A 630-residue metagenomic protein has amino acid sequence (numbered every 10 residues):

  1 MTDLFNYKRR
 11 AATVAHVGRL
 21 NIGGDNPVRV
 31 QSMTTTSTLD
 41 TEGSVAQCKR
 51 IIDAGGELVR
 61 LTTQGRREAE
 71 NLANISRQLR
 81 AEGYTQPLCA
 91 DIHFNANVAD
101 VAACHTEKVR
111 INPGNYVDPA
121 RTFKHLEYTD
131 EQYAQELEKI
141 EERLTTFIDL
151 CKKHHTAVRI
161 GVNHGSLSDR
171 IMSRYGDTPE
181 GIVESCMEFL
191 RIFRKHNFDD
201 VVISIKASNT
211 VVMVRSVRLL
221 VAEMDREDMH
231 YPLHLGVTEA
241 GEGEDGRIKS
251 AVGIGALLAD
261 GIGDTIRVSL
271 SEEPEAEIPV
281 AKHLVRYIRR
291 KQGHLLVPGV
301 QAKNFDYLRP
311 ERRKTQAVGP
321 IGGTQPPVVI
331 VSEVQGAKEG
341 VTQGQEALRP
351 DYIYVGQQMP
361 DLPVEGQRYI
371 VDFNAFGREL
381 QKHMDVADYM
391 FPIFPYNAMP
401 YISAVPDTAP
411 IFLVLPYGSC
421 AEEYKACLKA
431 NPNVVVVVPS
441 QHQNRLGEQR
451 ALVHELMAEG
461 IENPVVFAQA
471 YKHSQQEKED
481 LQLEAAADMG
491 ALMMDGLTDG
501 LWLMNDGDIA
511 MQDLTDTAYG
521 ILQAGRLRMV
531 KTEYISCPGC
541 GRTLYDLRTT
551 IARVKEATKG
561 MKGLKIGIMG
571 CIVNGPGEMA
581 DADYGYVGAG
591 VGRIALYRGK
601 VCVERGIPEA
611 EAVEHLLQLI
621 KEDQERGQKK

Functional and structural regions predicted by a protein language model:
M1-S32, I148, K152-H154, R290-E339 (+2 more regions): N-terminal amphipathic alpha-helix/helix-capping segment at the start of soluble metabolic enzymes
D3, G56-E188, G319, V328-L446: Active-site beta->alpha loop and helix N-cap motifs at the rims of alpha/beta catalytic domains
V30, D91, I160, I203 (+5 more regions): Conserved, mostly hydrophobic/aromatic
L39-R50, F94-A99, S250-I254, A337-Q345 (+2 more regions): Short, acidic/polar
E57-R60, T106-T122, A259-E275, V435-V436 (+2 more regions): Glycine-rich phosphate-binding active-site loops on the catalytic face of alpha/beta enzymes
E127-L144, D149, I171-I321, P406-F412 (+2 more regions): Catalytic alpha/beta core domains of metabolic enzymes, predominantly
H283-G336, I370-I402, I411, T517-L547 (+3 more regions): Extended, intrinsically disordered, low-complexity segments
I321-G344, D546-G590: C-terminal accessory/binding modules appended to enzymatic or scaffolding proteins
